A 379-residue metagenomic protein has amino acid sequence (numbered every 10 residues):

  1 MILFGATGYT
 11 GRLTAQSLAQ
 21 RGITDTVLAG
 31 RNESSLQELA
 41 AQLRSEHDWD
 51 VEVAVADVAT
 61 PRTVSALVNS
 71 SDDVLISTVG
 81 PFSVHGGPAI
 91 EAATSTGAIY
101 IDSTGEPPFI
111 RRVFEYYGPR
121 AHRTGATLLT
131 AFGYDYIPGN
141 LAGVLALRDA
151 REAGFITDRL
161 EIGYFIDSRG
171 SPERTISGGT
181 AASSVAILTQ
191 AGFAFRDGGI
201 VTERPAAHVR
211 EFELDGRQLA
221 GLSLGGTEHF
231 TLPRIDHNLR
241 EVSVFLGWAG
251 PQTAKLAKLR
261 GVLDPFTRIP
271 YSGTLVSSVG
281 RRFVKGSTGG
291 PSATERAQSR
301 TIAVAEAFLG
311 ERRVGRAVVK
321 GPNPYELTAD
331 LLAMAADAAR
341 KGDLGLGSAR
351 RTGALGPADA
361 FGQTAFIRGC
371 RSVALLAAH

Functional and structural regions predicted by a protein language model:
M1-R21: N-terminal Rossmann NAD(P)H-binding glycine-rich loop of SDR-like oxidoreductase domains
T7, R31-E33, D57: Residues in the short beta-alpha loop(s) of Rossmann-like NAD(P)-binding domains
I23-S35: Conserved glycine-rich Rossmann-like NAD(P)H-binding loop of the short-chain dehydrogenase/reductase
T24-V27, D50, E241: Residues at the starts of beta-strands that form the adenosine-phosphate
L39-D48, Y117: Short, conserved SAM-binding/catalytic segment of Class I S-adenosyl-L-methionine-dependent methyltransferases
A54-D73, T78-H85: Conserved Rossmann-fold cofactor-binding substructure of NAD(P)-dependent oxidoreductases
P81-G192, R196, T231: Glycine-/Pro-rich loop/turn segments that contact NAD(P) or position catalytic residues in Rossmann-like domains
R148-H379: C-terminal catalytic/substrate-binding lobe primarily of soluble NAD(P)-dependent oxidoreductases
